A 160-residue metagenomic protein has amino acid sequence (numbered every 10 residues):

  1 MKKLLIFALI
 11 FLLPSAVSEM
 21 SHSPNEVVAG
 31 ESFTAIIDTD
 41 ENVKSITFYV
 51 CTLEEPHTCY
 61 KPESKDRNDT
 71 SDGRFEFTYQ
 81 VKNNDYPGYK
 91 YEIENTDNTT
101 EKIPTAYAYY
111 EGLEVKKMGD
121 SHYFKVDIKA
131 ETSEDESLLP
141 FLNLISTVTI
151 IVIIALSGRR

Functional and structural regions predicted by a protein language model:
K2-F7, L144-T147: Sec-dependent signal peptide recognition, specifically the positively charged N-region followed immediately by
L5-S137, R159-R160: Glycan-association/targeting regions that enable binding to alpha-glucans and other polysaccharides
L144-R160: C-terminal membrane-anchoring or membrane-association module
